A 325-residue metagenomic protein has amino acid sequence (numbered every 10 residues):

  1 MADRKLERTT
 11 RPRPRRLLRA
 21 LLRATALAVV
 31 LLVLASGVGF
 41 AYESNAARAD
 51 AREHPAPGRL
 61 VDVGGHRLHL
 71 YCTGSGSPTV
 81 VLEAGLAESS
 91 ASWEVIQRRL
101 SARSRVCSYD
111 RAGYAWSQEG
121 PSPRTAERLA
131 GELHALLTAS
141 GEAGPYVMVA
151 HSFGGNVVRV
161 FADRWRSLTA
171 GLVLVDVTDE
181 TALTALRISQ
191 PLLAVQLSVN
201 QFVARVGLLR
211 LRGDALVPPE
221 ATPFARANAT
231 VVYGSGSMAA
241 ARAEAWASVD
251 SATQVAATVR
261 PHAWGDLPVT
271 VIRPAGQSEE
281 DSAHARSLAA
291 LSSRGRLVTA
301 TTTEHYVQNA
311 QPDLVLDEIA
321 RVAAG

Functional and structural regions predicted by a protein language model:
A2-P78, A102-S104, A324-G325: Alpha/beta-hydrolase fold catalytic core
H66, C72-W116: Conserved HGGG/HGGXW glycine-rich cap/lid loop of the alpha/beta-hydrolase fold
D110-A115, T178, T301-E304: Short beta-to-alpha linker loops that shape the active-site pocket of alpha/beta-hydrolase fold enzymes
R111-V147: Active-site loop/oxyanion-hole signature of alpha/beta-hydrolase fold enzymes
G144-L186: Conserved hydrolase catalytic core segment
V173-R205: Flexible "cap/lid" loop of the alpha/beta hydrolase fold
P223-T299: Conserved serine/cysteine hydrolase catalytic core
S293-G325: Catalytic active-site module of serine/aspartate enzymes centered on a nucleophile-bearing elbow/loop
